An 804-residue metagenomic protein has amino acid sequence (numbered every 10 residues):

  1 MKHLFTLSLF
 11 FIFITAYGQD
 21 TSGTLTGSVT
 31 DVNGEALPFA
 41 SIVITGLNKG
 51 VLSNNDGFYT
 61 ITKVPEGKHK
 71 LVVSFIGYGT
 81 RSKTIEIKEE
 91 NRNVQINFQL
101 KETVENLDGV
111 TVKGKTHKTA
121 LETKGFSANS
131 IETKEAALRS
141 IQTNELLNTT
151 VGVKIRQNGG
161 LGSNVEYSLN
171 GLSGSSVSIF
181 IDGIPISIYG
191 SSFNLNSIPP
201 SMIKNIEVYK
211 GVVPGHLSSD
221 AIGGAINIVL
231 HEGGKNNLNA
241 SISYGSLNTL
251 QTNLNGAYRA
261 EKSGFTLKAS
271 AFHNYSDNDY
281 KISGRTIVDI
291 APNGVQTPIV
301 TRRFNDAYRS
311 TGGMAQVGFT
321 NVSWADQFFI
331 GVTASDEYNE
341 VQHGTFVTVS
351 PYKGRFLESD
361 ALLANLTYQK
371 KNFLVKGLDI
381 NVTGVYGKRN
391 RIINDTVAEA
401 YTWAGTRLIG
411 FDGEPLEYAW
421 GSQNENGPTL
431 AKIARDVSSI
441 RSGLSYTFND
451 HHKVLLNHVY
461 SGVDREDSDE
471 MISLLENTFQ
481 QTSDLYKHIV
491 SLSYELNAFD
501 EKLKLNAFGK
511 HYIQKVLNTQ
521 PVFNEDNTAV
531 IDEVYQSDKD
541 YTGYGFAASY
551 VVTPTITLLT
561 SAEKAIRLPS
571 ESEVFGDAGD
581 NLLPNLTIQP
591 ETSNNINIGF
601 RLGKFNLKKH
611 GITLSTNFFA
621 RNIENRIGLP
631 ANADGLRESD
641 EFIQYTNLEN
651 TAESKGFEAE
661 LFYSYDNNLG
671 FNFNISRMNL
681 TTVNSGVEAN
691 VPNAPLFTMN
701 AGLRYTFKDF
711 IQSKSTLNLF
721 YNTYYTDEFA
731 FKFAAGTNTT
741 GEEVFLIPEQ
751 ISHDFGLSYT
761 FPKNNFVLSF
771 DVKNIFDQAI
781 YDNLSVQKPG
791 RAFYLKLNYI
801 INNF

Functional and structural regions predicted by a protein language model:
T30-V32, A40-V43, S74-Y78, K88-A137: Short, acidic, small-residue-rich periplasmic hinge/interaction motif at the N-terminus of Gram-negative outer-membrane
T62-K63, I184-K210: Short acidic/polar hinge/loop motifs at secondary-structure boundaries that mediate gating or recognition
N93-Q99, T143-L146, S163-S168, F180 (+4 more regions): N-terminal periplasmic accessory domains that precede and gate Gram-negative outer-membrane beta-barrel machines
N144-P185: Extracytoplasmic beta-strand/coil segments of soluble accessory domains associated with Gram-negative outer-membrane
Q316-N321, A325-D336, S359-T528, K539-G545 (+4 more regions): Face-selective signature of the C-terminal outer-membrane beta-barrel domain
Y512, Q520, T613, N617-N622 (+1 more regions): Gram-negative outer-membrane beta-barrel transporters
L559-E563, E591-N647, E653: Membrane-embedded beta-barrel scaffold of Gram-negative outer-membrane proteins
I566, F619, I623-L629, L719-T740 (+2 more regions): C-terminal beta-signal and adjacent terminal beta-strands/loops of Gram-negative outer-membrane beta-barrel proteins
